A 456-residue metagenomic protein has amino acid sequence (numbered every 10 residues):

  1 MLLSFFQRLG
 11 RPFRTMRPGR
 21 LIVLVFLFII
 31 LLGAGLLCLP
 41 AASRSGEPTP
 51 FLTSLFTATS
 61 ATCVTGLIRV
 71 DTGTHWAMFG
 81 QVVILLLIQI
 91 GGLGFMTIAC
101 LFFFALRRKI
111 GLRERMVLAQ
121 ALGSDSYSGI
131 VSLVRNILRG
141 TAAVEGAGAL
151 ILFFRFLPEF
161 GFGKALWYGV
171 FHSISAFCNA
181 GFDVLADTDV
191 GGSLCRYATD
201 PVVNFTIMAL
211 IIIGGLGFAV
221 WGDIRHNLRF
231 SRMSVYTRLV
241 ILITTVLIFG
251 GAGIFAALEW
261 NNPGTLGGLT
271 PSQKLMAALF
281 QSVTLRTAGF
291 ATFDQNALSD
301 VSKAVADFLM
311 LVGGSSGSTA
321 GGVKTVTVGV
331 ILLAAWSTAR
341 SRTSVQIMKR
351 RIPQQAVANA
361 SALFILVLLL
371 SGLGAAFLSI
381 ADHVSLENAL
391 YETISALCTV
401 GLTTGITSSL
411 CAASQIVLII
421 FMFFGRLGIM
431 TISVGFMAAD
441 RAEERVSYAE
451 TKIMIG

Functional and structural regions predicted by a protein language model:
M1-G456: Membrane-proximal intracellular helices of multi-pass ion channels
